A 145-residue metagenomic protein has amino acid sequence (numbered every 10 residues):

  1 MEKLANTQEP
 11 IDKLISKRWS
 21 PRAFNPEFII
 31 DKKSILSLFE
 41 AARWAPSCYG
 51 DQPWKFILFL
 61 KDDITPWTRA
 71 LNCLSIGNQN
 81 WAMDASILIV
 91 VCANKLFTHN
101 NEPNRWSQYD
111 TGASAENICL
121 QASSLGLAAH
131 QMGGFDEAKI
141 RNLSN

Functional and structural regions predicted by a protein language model:
M1-I87: N-terminal amphipathic, basic helical "cap/leader" segment at the start of enzyme domains
I11-K17, W44, C92-L96, A113-N117: Short amphipathic alpha-helical segments, especially helix-boundary/capping motifs
S16-S20, S86-H99, S123-A128: Hydrophobic transmembrane alpha-helix bundles
A42-R43, I89, N101-L143: Small-aliphatic-rich amphipathic alpha-helix that forms the alpha element of a beta-alpha
K61-W67, N94-F97, A138: Short, charged/polar surface micro-motifs in flexible loops or helix N-caps
S75-T111: Helix-adjacent hinge/juxtasegments
Q79-N80, N142-N145: Acidic pyrophosphate-coordinating catalytic loop
